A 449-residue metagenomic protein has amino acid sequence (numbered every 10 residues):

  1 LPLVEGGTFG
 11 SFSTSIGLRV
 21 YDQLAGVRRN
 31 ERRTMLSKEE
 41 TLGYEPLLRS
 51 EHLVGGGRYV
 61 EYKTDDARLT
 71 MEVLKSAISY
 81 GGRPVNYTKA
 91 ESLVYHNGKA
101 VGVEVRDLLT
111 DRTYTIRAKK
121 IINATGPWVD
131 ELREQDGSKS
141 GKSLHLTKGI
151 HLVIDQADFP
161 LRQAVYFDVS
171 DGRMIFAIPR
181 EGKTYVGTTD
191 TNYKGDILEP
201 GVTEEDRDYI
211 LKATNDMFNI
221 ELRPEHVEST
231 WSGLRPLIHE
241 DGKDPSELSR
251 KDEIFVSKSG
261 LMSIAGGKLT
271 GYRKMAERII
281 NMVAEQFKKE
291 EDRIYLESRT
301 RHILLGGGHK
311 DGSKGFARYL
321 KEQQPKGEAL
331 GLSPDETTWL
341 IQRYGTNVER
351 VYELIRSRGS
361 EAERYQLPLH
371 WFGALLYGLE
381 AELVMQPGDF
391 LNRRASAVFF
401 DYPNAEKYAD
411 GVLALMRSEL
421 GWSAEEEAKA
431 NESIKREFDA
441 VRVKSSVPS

Functional and structural regions predicted by a protein language model:
V4-R19, L24-E51, R58-T70, S79-Y80 (+8 more regions): C-terminal accessory subdomains/tails of enzymes that are appended
R33, D111-T115, M174: Short, mixed charged/polar active-site loops that provide acid/base catalysis or chelate metal/phosphate cofactors
R58-Y59, E104-D107: Short beta-strand segments that buttress and anchor functional surface loops
V73: Aromatic/hydrophobic pocket-lining residues that form π-stacking "cages" and hydrophobic walls in ligand
A77, L132-I150: Glycine-rich beta-alpha-beta "Rossmann" dinucleotide-binding loop(s) and their flanking helix/strand
N86-V101: A conserved short coil-to-beta-strand element within the FAD-binding core of flavoproteins
A100-V103, L161-Q163: Short, hydrophobic/aromatic-rich segments at coil-to-beta transitions
L109-K120, A124: Core beta-strand elements of the Rossmann-like FAD/NAD(P) dinucleotide-binding domain in flavoenzyme oxidoreductases
